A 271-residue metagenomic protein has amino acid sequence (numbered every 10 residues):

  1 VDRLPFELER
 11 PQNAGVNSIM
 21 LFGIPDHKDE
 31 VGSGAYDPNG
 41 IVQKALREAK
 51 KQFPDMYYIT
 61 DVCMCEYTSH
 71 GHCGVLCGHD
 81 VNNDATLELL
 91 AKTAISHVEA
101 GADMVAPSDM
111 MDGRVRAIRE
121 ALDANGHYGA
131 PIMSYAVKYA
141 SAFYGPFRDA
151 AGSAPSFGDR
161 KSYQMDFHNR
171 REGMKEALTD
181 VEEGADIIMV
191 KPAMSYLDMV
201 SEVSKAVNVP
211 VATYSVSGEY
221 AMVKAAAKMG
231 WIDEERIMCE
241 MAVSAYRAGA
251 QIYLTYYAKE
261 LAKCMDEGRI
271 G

Functional and structural regions predicted by a protein language model:
V1-G271: Alpha/beta enzyme core
